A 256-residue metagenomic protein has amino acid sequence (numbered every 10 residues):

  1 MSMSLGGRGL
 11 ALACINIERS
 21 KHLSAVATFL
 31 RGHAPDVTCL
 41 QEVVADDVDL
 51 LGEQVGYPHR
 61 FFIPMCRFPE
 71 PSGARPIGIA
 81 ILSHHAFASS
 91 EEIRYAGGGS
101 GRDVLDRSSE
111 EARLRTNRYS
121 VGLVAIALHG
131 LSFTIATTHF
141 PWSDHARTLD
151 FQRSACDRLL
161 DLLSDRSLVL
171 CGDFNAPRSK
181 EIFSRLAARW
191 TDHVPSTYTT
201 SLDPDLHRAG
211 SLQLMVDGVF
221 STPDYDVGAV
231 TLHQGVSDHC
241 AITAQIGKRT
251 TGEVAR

Functional and structural regions predicted by a protein language model:
M1-G9, L23, T28, G97 (+1 more regions): N-terminal membrane-anchoring alpha-helices
M3-L12, H84-A88, N117-T137, I246-G252: Beta-strand-turn-beta hairpins that frame and shape the catalytic cleft of phosphate-ester-processing enzymes
G9-S20, P71, S100-L114, D144-T148: Acidic/histidine-rich helix-loop elements that form or flank divalent-metal/phosphate-binding sites at the catalytic
L12-I17, V26-G52, L82, V124 (+4 more regions): Active-site beta-strand/loop signature of hydrolases that rely on acidic residues for catalysis
S20-S24, A45, R118, R153 (+1 more regions): Structural motif corresponding to alpha-helix initiation and N-cap regions
V37-S132, L232-H233: Structured beta-strand-rich core segments of catalytic domains in phosphoester-bond hydrolases
F61-S83, L149, D165, N175-A241: Active site of divalent-metal-dependent phosphoester/diester hydrolases
R94, T137-F140: Short, structured patches in soluble enzyme cores that scaffold and shape functional sites
